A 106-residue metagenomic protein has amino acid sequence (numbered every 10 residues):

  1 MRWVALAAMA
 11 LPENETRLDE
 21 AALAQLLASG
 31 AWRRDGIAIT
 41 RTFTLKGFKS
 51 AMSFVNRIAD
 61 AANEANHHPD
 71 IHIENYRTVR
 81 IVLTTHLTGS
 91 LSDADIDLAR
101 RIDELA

Functional and structural regions predicted by a protein language model:
M1-A106: Charge-rich alpha-helical segments
